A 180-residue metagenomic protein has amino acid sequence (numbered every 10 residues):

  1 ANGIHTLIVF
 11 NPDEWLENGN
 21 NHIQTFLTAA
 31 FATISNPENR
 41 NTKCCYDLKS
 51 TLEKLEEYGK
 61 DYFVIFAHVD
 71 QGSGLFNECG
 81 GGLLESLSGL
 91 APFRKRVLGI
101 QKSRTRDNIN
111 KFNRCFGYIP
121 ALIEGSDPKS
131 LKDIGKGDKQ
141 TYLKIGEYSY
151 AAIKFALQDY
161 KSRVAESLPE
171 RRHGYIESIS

Functional and structural regions predicted by a protein language model:
A1-A29, D61, Q71-S180: Charged catalytic cores and adjacent phosphate/nucleic-acid-binding surfaces used for phosphate/nucleic-acid chemistry
A29-C44: Surface-exposed cleft-lining segments at the edges of enzyme active sites
K43-G81: Hydrophobic, aromatic-enriched interface-forming segments
